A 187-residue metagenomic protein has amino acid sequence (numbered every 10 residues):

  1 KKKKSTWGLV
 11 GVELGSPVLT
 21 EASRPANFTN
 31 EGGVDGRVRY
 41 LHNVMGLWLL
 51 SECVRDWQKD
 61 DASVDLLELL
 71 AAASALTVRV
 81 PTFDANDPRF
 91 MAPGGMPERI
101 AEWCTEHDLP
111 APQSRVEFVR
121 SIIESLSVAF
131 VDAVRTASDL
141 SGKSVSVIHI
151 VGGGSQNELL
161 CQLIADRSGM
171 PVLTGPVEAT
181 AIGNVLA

Functional and structural regions predicted by a protein language model:
K1-V147, Q156-T180, A187: Active-site core segments that coordinate phosphate-bearing ligands/cofactors across diverse enzyme families
